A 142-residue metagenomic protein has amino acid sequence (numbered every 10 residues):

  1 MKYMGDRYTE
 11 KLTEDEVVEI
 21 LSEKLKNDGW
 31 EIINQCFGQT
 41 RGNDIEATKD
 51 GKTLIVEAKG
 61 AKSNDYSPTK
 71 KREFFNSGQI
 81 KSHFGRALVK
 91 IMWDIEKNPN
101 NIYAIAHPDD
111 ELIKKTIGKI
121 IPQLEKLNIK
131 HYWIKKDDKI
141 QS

Functional and structural regions predicted by a protein language model:
M1-R41, T48-G51, K97-N98: Acidic-basic catalytic patches of nuclease active cores, encompassing PD-(D/E)XK and other metal-cofactor nuclease
E31-T69, E73-N76, I80: Catalytic centers of nucleases
F37-T40, D109-I113: Short beta->alpha connector loops
L54-V56, A104, K130-Y132: Hydrophobic/aromatic beta-strand patches that form the interior of the parallel beta-sheet core in alpha/beta enzyme
K59-L112, G118-Q123: Catalytic cores of nucleic-acid endonucleases
K119-S142: Charged, structured surface patches that assemble and position nucleic-acid processing machinery
